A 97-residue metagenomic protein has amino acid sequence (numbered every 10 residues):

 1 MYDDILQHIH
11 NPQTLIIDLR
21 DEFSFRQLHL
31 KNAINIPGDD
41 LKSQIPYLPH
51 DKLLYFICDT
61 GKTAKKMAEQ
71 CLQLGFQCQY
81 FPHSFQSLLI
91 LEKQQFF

Functional and structural regions predicted by a protein language model:
Y2-L15, E22-L53, D59-F97: Rhodanese-like catalytic fold shared by cysteine-dependent sulfurtransferases and DSP/PTP-type phosphatases
